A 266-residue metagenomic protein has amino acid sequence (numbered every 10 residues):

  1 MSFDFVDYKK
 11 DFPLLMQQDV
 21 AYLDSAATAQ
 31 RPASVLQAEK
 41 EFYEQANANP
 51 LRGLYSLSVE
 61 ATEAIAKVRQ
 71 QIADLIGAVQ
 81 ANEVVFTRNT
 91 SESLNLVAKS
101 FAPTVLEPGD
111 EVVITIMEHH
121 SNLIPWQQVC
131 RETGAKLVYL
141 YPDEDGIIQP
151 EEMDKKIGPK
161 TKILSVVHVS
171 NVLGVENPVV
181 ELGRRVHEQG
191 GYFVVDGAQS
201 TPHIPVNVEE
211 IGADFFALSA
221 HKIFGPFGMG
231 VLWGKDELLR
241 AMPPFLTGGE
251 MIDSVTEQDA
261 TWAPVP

Functional and structural regions predicted by a protein language model:
M1-P266: Pyridoxal 5′-phosphate
